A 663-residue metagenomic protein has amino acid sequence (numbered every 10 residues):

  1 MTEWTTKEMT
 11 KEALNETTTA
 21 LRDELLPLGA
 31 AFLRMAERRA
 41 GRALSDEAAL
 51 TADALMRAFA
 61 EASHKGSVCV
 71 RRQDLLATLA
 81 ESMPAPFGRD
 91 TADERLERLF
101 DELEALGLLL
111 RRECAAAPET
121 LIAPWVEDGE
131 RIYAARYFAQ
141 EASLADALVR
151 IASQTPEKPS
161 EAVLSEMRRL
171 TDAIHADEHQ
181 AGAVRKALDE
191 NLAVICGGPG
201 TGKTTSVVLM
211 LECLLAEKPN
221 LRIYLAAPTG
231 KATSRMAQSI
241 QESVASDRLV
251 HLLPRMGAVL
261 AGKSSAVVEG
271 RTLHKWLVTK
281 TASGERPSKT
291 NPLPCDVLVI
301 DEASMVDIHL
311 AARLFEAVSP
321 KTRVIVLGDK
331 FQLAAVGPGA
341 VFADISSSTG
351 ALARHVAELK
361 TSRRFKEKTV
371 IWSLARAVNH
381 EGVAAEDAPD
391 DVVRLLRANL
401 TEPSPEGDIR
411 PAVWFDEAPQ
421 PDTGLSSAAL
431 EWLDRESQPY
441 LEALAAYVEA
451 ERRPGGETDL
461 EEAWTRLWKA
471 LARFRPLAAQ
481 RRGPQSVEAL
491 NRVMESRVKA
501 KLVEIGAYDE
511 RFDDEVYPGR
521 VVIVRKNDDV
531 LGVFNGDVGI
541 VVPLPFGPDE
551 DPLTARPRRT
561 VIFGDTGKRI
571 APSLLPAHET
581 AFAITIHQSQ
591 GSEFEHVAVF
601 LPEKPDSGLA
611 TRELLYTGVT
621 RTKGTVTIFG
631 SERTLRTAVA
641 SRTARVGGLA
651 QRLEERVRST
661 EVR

Functional and structural regions predicted by a protein language model:
W4, M9-S45: Long, low-complexity, charged/polar intrinsically disordered regions in eukaryotic proteins
D46-R72, E212: Positively charged, polyanion-binding regions of nucleic-acid-associated proteins
G66-L79, P159-L164: Short acidic, hydrophobic short linear motifs in intrinsically disordered regions
R89-A162: Interdomain "pre-motor" coupling segment immediately N-terminal to P-loop NTPase/helicase cores
V163-L192: Conserved pre-motif I regulatory segment
A181-V184, L188-P405: ASCE P-loop NTPase helicase motor core
F331-V522, D528-L531, D551-P552: Conserved helicase motor core of P-loop NTPases
N535-R663: C-terminal accessory regions
